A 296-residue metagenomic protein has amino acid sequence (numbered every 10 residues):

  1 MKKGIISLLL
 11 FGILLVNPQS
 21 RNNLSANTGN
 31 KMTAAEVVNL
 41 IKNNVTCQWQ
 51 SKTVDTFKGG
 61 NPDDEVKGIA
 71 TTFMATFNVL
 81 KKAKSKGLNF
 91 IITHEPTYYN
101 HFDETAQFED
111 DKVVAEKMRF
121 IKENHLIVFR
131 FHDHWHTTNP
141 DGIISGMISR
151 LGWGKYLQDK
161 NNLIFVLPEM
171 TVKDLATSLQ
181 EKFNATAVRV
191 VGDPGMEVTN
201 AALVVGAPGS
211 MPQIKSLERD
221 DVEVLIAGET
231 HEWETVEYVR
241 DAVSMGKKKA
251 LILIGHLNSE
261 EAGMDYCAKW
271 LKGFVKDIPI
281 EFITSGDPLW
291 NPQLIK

Functional and structural regions predicted by a protein language model:
M1-G4: Positively charged n-region of N-terminal signal peptides that target proteins for export
I6, G12, N17-K296: Hydrophobic structural segments
